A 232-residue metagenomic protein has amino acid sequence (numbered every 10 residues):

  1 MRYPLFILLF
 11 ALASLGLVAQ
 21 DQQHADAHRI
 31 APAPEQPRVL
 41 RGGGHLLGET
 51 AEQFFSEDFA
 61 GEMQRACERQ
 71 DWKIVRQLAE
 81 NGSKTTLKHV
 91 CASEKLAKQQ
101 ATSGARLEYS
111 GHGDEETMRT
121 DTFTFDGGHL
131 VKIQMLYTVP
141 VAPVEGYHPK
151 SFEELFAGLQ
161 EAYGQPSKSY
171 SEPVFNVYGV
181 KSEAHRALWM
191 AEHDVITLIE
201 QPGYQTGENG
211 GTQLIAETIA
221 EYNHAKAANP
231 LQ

Functional and structural regions predicted by a protein language model:
M1-P4: Positively charged n-region of N-terminal signal peptides that target proteins for export
F6-S14: Bacterial N-terminal signal peptides
L15-A19: Sec/Tat signal peptide C-region and signal peptidase I cleavage site
Q20-L96, K132-Q232: Non-cytosolic coordination micro-motifs
R76-V131: Mid-chain, structured segments of secreted extracytoplasmic proteins
